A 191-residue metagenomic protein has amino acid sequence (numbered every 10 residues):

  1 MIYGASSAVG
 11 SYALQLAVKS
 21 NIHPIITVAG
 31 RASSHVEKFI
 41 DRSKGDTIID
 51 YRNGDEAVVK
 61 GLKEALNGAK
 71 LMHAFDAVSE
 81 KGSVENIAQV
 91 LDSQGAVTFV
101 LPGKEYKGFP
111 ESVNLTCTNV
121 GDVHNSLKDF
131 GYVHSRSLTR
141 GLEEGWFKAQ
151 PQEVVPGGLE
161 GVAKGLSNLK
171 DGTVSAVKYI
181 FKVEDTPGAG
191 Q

Functional and structural regions predicted by a protein language model:
M1-Q191: Terminal helix/beta-alpha structural elements that buttress the NAD(P)+-binding lobe
